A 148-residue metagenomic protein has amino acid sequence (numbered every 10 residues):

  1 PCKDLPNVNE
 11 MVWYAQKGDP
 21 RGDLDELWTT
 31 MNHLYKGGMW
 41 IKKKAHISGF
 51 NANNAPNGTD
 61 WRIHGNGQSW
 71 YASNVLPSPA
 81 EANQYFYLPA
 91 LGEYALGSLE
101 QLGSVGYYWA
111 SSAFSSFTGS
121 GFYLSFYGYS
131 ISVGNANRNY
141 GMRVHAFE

Functional and structural regions predicted by a protein language model:
V8-E148: C-terminal, surface-exposed recognition/capping segments
